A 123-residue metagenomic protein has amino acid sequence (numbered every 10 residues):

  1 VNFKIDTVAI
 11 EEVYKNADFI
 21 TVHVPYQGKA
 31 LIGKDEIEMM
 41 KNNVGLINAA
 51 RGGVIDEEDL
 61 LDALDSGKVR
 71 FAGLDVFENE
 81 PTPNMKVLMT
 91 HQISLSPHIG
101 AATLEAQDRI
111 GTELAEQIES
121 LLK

Functional and structural regions predicted by a protein language model:
V1-N42: Rossmann-like dinucleotide/phosphate-binding beta-alpha-beta segment
N43-K123: Rossmann-like dinucleotide-binding domain for NAD(H)/NADP(H)
